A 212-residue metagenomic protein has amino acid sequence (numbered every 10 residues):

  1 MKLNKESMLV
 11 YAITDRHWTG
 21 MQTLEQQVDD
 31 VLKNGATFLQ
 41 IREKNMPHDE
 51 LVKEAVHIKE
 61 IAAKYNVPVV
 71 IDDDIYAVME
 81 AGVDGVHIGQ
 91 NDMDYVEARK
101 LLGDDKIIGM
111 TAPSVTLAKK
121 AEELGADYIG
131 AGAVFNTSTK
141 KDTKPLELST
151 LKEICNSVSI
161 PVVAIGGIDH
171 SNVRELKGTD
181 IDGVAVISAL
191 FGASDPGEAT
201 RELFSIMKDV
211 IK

Functional and structural regions predicted by a protein language model:
M1-M93, K100-Y128, E153, S159 (+3 more regions): Conserved N-terminal beta1-alpha1 strand-loop-helix module at the mouth
Q40, K140, V162, V184-A185: A generic, residue-level signal for flexible/boundary positions that often mark functional hotspots
Y76, S149, A185: Active-site phosphate/pyrophosphate-handling residues
Q90-V96, V134-S157: Flexible, gly/pro- and Lys/Arg-enriched active-site loops
A131, V163-I168, V184-S188: Glycine-rich beta-strand-to-loop/alpha-helix junction loops that act as flexible
T179, G183: C-terminal binding/interaction regions
